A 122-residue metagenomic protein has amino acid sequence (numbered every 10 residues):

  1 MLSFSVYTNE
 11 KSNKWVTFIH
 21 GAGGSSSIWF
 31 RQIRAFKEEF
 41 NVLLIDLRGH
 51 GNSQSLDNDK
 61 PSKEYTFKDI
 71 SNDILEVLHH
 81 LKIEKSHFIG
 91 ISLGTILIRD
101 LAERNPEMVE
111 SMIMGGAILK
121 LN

Functional and structural regions predicted by a protein language model:
M1-L2: N-terminal cap/lid segment of alpha/beta-hydrolase-fold proteins
S5-D59: Conserved HGGG/HGGXW glycine-rich cap/lid loop of the alpha/beta-hydrolase fold
K11-N13, E38, H79-K85, P106-E107: Active-site acidic short loop of glycosyltransferases
S25-S27, D69, G115-K120: Ligand-binding pocket scaffold of soluble enzyme catalytic domains
I33, K37, L75, A102-P106: A structural alpha-helix within SAM-dependent methyltransferase catalytic domains
R34, L43-I89: Active-site loop/oxyanion-hole signature of alpha/beta-hydrolase fold enzymes
E84-N122: Conserved hydrolase catalytic core segment
